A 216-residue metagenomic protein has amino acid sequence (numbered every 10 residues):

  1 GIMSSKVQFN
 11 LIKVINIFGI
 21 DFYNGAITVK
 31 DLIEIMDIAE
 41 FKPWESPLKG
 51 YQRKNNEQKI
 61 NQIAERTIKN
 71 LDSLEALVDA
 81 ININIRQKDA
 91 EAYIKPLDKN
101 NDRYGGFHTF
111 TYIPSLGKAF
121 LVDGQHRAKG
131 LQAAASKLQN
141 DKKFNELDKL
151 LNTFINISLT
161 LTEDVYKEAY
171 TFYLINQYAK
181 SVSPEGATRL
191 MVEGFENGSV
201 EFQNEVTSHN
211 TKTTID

Functional and structural regions predicted by a protein language model:
G1-V78, I83-N101, H108-T111, G117: N-terminal extension/subdomain marker
Q8, Q52, Q125, K167-E168: Glutamine-centric residue-chemistry signal
A64-I68, A128-Q139: Short, well-ordered amphipathic alpha-helices
E75, S115, V122, K149-L151: Solvent-exposed loop and beta-edge segments used for protein-protein assembly and interaction
I85-Q87, D123-H126, A135, L159-E163: Short, flexible loop/turn elements at secondary-structure junctions
A92-L97, G130-A133, E168-Y170: Short, conserved acidic/polar surface loops in the N-terminal third of protein domains
P114, A119-G130: Elongated alpha-helical scaffolds
K118, A133-D216: Solvent-exposed functional surfaces
